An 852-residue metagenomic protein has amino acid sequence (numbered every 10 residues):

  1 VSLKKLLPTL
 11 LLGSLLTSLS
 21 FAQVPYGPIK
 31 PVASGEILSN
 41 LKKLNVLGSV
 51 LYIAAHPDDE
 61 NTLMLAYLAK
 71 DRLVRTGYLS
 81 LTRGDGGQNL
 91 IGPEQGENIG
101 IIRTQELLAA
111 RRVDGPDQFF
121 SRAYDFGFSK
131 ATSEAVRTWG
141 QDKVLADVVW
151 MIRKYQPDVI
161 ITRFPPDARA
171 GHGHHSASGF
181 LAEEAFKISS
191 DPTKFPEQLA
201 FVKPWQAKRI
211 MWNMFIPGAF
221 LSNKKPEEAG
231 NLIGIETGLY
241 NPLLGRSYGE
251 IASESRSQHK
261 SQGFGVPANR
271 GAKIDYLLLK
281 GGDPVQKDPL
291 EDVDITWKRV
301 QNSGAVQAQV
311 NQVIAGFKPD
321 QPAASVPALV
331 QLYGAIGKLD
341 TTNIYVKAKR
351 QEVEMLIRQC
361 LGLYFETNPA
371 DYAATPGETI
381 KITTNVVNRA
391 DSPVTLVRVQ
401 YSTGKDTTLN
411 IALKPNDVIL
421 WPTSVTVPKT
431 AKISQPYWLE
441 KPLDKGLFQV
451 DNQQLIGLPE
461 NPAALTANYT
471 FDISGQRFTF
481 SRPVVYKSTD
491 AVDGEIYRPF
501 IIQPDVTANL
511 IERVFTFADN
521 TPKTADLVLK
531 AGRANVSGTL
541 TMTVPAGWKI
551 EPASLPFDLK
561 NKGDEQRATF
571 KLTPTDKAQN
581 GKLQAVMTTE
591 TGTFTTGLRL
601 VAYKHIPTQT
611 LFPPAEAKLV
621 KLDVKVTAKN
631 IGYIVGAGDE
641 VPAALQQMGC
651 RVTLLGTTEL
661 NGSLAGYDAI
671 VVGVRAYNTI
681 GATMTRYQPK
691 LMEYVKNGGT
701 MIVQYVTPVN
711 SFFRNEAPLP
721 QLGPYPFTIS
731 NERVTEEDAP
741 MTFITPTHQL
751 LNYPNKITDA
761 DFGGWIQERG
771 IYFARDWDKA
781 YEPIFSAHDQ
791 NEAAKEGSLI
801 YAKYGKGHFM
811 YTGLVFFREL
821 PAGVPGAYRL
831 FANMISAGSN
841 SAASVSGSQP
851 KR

Functional and structural regions predicted by a protein language model:
S2-L3, A22-L51, A131-A135, Q141-F365: Metal-dependent de-N-acetylase/amidase catalytic core
P8-S18: Bacterial N-terminal signal peptides
Q23-K154, S176, E183-K187: Active-site rim/loop-helix segments in enzyme catalytic domains that contact anionic ligands
L51-I53, T76-S80, D117-R122, V159-T162 (+6 more regions): Structural recognition of the beta-strand scaffold that forms the well-ordered cores of secreted hydrolase catalytic
P369-L622, V626: Long beta-sheet-rich domains in secretory-pathway and surface-associated proteins
T593-G673, Y705-T707, T728, R818 (+1 more regions): Aromatic-Pro/Gly-enriched surface loop or interdomain linker that acts as a lid/target-recognition segment
V672-D761: A glycine-rich, often tryptophan-bearing local segment used as a flexible ligand/cofactor-contacting loop or short
I729-V824, A842-K851: Catalytic beta-strand/loop cores that center a nucleophilic Ser/Cys/Thr and support acyl-enzyme chemistry
